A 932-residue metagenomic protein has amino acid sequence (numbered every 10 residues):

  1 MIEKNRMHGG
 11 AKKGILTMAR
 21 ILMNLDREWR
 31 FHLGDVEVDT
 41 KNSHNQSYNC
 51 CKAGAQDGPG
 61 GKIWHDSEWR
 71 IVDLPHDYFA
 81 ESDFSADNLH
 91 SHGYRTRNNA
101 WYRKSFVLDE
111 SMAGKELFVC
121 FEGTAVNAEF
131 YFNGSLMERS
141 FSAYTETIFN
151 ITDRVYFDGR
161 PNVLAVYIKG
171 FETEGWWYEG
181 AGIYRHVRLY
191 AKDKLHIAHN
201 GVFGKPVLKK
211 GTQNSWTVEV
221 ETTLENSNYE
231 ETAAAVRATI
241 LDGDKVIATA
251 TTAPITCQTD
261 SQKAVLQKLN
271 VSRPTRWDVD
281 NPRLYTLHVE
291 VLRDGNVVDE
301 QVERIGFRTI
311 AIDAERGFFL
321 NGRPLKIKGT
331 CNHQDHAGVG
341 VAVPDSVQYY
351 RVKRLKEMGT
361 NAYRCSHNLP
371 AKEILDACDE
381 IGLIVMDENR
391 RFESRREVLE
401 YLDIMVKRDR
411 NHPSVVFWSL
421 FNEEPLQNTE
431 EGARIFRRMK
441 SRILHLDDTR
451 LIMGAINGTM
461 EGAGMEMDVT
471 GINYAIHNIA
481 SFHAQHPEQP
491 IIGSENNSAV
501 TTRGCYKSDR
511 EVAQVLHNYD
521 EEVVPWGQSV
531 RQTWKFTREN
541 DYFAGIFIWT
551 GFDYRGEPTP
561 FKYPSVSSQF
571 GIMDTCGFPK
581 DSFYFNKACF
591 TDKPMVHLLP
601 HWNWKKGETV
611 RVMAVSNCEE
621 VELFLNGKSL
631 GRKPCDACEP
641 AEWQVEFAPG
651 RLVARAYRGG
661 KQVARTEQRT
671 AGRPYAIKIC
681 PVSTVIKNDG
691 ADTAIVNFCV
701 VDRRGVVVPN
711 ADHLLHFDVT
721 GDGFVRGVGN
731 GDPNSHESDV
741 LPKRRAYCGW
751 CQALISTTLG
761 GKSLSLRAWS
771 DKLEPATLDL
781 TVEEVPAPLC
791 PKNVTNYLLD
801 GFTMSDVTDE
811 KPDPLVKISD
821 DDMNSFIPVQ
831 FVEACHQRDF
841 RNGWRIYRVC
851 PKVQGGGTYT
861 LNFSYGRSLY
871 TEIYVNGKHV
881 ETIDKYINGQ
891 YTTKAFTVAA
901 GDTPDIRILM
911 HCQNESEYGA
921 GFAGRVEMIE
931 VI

Functional and structural regions predicted by a protein language model:
I2-D83, V163-Y167, G243, W534 (+8 more regions): Accessory carbohydrate-binding/adhesion or oligomerization-edge regions at the termini of glycan-active proteins
I21-L25, R30-V36, D77, E81-S82 (+8 more regions): Accessory beta-strand-rich segments of carbohydrate-active enzymes
L25-R27, L33, S43-L74, A80-S85 (+7 more regions): Extended substrate-binding grooves/exosites of carbohydrate-active enzymes
T145-I148, T259-V271, D636-A641, S735-Q752 (+1 more regions): Aromatic sugar-binding surface patches on proteins that engage polysaccharides or sugar-phosphate polymers
Y156, T222-D313, P640-G650, R658 (+3 more regions): Extended acidic/polar, glycine-enriched regions that form or flank non-catalytic beta-rich accessory modules
V220-L224, E290, V610-S616, R655 (+3 more regions): Beta-strand-rich structural segments
E231-R237, D280-T286, N617, F624-L630 (+3 more regions): Short flexible loop/turn segments that cap and initiate beta-strands
I312, T591-R611, R665, R669-I695 (+2 more regions): Short S/T/G/P-enriched beta-strand
